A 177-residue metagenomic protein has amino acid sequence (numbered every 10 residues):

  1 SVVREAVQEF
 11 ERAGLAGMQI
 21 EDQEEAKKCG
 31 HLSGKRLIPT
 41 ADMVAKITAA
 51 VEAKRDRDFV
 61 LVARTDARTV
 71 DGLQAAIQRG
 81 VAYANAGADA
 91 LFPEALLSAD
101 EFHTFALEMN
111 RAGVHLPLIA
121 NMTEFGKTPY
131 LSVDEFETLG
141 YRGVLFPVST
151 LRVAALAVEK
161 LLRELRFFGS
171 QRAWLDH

Functional and structural regions predicted by a protein language model:
S1-F146, R152, L156-R163: Alpha/beta enzyme core
L165-H177: Flexible C-terminal active-site loop/helix
